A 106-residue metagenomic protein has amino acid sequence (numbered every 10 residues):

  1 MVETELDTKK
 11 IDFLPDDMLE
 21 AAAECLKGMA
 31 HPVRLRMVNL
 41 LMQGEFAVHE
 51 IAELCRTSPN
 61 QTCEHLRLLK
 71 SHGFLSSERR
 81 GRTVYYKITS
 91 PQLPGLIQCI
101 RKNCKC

Functional and structural regions predicted by a protein language model:
M1-M29, C99: N-terminal leader segment of winged-helix/HTH proteins
A22, L26, Y85-C106: Conserved segment of winged-helix/HTH DNA-binding domains
P32, Q43-A47: Short capping segments at the starts of secondary-structure elements
L35-N39: Pre-recognition alpha-helix immediately N-terminal to the DNA-recognition helix within helix-turn-helix or winged-helix
A47-H49, N60: Residues within helix-turn-helix
I51-E53: A short acidic, leucine-rich amphipathic alpha-helix
S58-Q61, T89: Helix-turn-helix DNA-binding motif, specifically the short coil turn and the N-cap/start of the second
K70-R80, K87: Beta-hairpin "wing" of winged helix-turn-helix
